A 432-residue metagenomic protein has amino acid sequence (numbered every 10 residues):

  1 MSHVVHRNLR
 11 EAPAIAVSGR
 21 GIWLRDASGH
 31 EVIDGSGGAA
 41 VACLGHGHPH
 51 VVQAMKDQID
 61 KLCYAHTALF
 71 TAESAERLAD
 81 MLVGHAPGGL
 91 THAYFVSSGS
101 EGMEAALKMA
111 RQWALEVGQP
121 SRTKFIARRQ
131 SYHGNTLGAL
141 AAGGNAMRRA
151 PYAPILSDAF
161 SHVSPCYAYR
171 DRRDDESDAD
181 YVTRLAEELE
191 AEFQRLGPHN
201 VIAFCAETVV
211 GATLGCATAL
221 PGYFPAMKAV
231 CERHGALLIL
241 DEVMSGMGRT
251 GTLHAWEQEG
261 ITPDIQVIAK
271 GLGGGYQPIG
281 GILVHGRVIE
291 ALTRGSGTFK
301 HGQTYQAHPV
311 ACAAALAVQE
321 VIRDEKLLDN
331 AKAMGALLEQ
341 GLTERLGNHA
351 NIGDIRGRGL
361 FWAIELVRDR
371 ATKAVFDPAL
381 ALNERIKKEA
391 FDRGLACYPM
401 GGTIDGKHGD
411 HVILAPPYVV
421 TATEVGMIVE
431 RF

Functional and structural regions predicted by a protein language model:
M1-F432: Conserved N-terminal phosphate-binding loop of PLP-dependent enzymes in the Aspartate aminotransferase
